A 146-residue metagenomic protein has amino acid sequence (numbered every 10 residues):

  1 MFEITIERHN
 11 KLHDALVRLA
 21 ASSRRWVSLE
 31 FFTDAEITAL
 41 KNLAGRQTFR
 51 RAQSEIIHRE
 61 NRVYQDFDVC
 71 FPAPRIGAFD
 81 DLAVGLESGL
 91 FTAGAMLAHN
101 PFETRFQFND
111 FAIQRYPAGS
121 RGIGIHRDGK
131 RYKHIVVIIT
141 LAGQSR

Functional and structural regions predicted by a protein language model:
M1-R146: Non-heme Fe(II) oxygenase metal-center motifs and adjacent flexible, charged/small-residue loops
